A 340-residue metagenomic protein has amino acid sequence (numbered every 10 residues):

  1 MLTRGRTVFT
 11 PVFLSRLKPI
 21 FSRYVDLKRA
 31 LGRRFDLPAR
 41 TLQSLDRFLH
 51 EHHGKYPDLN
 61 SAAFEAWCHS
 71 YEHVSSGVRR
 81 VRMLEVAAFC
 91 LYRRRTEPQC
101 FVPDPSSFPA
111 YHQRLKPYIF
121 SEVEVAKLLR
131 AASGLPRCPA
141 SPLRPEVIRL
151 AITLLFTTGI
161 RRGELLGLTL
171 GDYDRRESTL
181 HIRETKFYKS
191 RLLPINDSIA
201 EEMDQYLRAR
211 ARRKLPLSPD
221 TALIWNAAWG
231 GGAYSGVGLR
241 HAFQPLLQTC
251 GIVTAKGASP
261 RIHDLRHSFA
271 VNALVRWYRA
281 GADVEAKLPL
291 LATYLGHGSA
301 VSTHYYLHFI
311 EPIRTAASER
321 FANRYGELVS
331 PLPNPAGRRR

Functional and structural regions predicted by a protein language model:
M1-R340: Conserved catalytic core of the tyrosine transesterase superfamily
